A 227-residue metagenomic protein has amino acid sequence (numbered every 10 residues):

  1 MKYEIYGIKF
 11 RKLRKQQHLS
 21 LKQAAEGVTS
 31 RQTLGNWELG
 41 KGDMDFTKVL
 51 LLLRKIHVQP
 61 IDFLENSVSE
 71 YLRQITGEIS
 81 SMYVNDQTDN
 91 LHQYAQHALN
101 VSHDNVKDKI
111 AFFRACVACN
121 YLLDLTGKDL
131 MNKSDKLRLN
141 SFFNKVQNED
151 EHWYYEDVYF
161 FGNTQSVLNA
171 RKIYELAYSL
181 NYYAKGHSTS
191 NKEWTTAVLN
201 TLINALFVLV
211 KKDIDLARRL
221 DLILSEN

Functional and structural regions predicted by a protein language model:
M1-Q16: A short, Lys/Arg-rich alpha-helix, primarily the initiator
F10, L21, R31, F46-V49: Helix-turn-helix DNA-binding elements, focusing on the entry/boundary residues of the two helices that contact DNA
R14, A25, L53: The alpha-helix within a helix-turn-helix
K15, T29-S30, L39-K41, V68: Residue-level detection of the helix-turn-helix DNA-binding "recognition helix"
H18-N36: Short alpha-helical DNA-recognition segment
T47-D62: DNA major-groove recognition helix of helix-turn-helix/homeodomain DNA-binding modules
E65-Q93: Short, charged recognition helix plus adjacent turn of helix-turn-helix-like nucleic-acid-binding domains
N100-V210: Mid-protein regulatory/catalytic core that forms ligand/cofactor-binding pockets and protein-protein interaction
